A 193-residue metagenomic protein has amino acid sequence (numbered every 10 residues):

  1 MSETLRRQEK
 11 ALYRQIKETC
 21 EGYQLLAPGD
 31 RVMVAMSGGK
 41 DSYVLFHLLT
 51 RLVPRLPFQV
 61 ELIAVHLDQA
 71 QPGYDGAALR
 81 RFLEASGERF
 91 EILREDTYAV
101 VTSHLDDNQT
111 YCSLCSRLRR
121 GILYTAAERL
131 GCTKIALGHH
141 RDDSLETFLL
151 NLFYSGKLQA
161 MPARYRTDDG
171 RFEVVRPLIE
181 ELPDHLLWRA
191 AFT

Functional and structural regions predicted by a protein language model:
S2-L150, Y154-K157, D184-H185, A191-F192: ATP-dependent adenylation/nucleotidyltransferase module used to activate substrates
L150, A160-T193: Metal-dependent de-N-acetylase/amidase catalytic core
